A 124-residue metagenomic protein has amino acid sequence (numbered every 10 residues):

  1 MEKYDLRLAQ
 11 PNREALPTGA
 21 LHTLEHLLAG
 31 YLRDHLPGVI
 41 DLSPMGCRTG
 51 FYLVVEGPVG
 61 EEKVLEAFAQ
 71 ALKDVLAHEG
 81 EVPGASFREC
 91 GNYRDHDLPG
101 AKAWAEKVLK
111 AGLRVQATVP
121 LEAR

Functional and structural regions predicted by a protein language model:
M1-D5, R48-G50: A generic structural signal for beta-strand entry/edge sites
K3-R33, D41-L42: Active/ligand-binding-proximal structured segments within catalytic/core domains that scaffold catalytic residues
L28, L32, L36, L72-E79: Structural signal for hydrophobic packing residues in well-ordered secondary-structure cores of soluble enzyme domains
D41-V115: Active-site-adjacent, His/Asp/Glu-enriched structural segments that form or flank metal-binding and acid/base networks
T118: ATP phosphate-binding glycine-rich loop
L121-R124: Sequence termini and other peripheral, non-core segments
